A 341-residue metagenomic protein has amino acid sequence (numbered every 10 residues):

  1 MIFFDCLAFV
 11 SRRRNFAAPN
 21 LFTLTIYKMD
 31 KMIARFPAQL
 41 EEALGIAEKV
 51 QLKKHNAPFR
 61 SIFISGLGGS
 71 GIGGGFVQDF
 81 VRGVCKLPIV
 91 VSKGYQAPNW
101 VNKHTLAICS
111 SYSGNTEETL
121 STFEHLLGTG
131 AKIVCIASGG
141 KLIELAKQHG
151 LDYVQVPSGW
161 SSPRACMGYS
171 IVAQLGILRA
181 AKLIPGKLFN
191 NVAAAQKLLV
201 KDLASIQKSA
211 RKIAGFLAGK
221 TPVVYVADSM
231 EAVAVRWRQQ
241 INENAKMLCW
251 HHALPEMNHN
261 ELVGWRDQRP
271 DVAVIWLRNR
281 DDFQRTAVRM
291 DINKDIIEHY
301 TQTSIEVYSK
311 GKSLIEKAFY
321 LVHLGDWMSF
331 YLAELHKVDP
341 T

Functional and structural regions predicted by a protein language model:
F22, N56-V200, A204, G215 (+1 more regions): Glycine-rich phosphate-binding loops that contact phosphosugars or nucleotide phosphates
T25-R35, L44-L52, A57-R60, R179-V272: Active-site phosphate/pyrophosphate-binding segments
V91-Y95, M247-N258, T303-K312: A generic structural motif
V263-T341: C-terminal active-site/capping subdomain that shapes the small-molecule cofactor and substrate pocket of enzyme
